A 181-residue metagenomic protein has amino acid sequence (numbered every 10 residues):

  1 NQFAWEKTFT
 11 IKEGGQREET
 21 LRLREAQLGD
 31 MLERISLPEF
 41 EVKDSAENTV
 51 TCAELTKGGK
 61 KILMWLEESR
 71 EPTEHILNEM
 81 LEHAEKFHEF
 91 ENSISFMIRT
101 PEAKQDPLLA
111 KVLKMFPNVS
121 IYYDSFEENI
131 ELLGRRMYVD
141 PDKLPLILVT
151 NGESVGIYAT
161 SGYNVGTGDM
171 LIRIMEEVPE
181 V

Functional and structural regions predicted by a protein language model:
N1-R22: Structured interaction patches on ligand/partner-binding surfaces of diverse proteins
K7, A53, Y158-S161: Short hydrophobic alpha-helix segments
E18-E54, H75, E176: N-terminal "domain-start" segment that seeds a small globular fold
T56-K61: Proline/glycine-enriched tight loop/beta-turn segments at coil->beta junctions that connect or precede beta-strands
M64-E67: Structural cue for short, hydrophobic secondary-structure segments
S69-F116, E127-G134: Structural microenvironment flanking redox-active thiols in thiol-disulfide oxidoreductases
M115-F116, D124-I174: Thiol/disulfide oxidoreductase modules built on the thioredoxin-like
R173-V181: C-terminal alpha-helix
